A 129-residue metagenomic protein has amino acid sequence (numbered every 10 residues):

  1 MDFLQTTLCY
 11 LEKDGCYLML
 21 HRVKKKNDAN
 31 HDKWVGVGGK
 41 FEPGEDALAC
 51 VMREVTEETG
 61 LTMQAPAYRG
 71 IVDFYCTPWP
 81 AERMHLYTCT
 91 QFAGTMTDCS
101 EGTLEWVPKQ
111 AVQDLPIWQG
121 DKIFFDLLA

Functional and structural regions predicted by a protein language model:
M1-M19, K40-F41: Conserved N-terminal beta-strand and adjoining loop/helix that marks the start of the Nudix/MutT-like hydrolase domain
L4, H31, G36, M63 (+1 more regions): Short connector loops at helix/strand junctions that flank enzyme active sites, especially segments positioning acidic
Q5-T7, G15, E82-H85, G102: Change "...and in nucleic-acid phosphodiester-cleaving endonucleases..." to "...and in nucleic-acid processing enzymes
E12-C16, K25, E42, T90-T95: Short, charged/polar surface micro-motifs in flexible loops or helix N-caps
Y17-E57: Conserved Nudix-box catalytic region and its N-terminal flanking loop in Nudix hydrolases and closely related
T62-G70: A short coil-to-beta-strand element that immediately follows conserved catalytic motifs
F74-T95, E105, K109, K122-L128: Active-site-adjacent beta-strand/loop module that shapes the phosphate/pyrophosphate-binding cleft
